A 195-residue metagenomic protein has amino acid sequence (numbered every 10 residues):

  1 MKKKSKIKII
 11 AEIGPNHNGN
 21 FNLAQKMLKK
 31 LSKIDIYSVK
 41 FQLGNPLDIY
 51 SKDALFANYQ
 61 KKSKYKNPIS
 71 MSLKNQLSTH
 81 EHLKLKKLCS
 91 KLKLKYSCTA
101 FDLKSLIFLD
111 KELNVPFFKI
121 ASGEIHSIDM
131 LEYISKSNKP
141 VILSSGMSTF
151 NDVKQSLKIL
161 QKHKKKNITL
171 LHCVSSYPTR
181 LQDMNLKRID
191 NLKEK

Functional and structural regions predicted by a protein language model:
M1-K195: Catalytic cores and adjacent flexible loops of soluble metabolic enzymes that perform enolate/carbanion chemistry on
